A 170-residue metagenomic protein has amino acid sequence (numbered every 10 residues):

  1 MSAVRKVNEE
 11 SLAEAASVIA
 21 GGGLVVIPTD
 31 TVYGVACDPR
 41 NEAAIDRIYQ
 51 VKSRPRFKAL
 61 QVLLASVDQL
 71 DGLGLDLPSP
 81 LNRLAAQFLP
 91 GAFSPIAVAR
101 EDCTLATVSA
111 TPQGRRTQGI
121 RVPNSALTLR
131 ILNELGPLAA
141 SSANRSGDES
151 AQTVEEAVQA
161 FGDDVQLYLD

Functional and structural regions predicted by a protein language model:
M1-D170: Active-site-adjacent structural elements in enzyme catalytic cores
